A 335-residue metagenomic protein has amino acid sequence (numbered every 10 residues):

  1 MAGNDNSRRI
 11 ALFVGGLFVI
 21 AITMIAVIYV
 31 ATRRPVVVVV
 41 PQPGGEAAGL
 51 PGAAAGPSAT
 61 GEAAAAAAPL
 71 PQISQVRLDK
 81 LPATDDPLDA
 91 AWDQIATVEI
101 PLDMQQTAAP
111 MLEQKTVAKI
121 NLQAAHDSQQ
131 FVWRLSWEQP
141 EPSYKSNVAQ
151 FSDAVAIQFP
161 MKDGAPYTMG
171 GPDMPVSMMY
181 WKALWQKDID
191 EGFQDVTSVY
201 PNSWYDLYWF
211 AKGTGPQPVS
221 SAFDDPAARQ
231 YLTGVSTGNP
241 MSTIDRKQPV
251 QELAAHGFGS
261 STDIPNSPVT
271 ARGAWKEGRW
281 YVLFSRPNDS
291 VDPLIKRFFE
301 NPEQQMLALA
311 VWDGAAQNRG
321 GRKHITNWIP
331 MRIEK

Functional and structural regions predicted by a protein language model:
N4-F18: N-terminal Sec-pathway targeting helices
A11-L12, I25-R33: Juxtamembrane cytosolic interface motif at the C-terminal end of transmembrane helices
V30-W92, A149-K247, V291-K335: Acidic/polar low-complexity flexible segments
D86, Q130-W137, W280-R286: Short, well-ordered beta-strand segments enriched in hydrophobic/aromatic residues
I120-Q123, V269-A274: Beta-strand-rich interaction surfaces with strong enrichment in secreted/lumenal proteins
H126, W137-Q139, M161-D163, R286-N288: A mature extracytoplasmic/lumenal domain signature
E138-S146, D292-L294: Short amphipathic, basic-aromatic surface patches that mediate peripheral association with negatively charged
A271-G278, K296-N301: Exposed beta-sheet edge/beta-hairpin loop segments within beta-rich domains
